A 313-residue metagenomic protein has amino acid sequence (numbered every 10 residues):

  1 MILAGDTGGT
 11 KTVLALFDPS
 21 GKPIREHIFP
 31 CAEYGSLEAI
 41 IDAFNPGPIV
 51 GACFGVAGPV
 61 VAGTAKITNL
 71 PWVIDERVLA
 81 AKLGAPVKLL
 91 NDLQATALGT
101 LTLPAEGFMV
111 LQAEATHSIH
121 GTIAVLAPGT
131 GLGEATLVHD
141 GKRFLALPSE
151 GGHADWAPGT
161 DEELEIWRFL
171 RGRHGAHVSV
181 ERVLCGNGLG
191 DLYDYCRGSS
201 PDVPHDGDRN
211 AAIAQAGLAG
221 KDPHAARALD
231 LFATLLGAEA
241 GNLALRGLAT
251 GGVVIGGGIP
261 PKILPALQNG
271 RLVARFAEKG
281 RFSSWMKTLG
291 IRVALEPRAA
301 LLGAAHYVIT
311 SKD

Functional and structural regions predicted by a protein language model:
M1-P48, E165-D313: ATP-binding/phosphotransfer module of carbohydrate and carboxylate kinases, centering on a glycine-rich
D6, D92, G129: Active-site glycine-centered loops adjacent to acidic/histidine catalytic or metal-binding residues that shape
T12, P59-V61, G131-A135, D191 (+1 more regions): Short, acidic Gly/Pro/Ser/Thr-rich loop/turn segments
P19-P23, L70-V73, L103-L111, H139-L147 (+1 more regions): A glycine- and small-aliphatic-rich helix-loop capping segment at beta-alpha/alpha-beta transitions that lines
H27-F29, M109-L111, A154: Generic detection of short hydrophobic beta-strand segments and adjacent strand-loop junctions
P46-K82, P86-L89, Q94-E106, V125 (+2 more regions): Short beta-strand-loop/turn "lid" adjacent to the catalytic site in phosphate-handling enzymes
V61, K88-S118, D208-A233, A238: ATP-dependent carbohydrate kinase catalytic cores
Q112-E114, I119-S179, P265, L272-A277 (+1 more regions): Glycine-rich phosphate-binding loop of actin/hexokinase-like ATP-binding domains
